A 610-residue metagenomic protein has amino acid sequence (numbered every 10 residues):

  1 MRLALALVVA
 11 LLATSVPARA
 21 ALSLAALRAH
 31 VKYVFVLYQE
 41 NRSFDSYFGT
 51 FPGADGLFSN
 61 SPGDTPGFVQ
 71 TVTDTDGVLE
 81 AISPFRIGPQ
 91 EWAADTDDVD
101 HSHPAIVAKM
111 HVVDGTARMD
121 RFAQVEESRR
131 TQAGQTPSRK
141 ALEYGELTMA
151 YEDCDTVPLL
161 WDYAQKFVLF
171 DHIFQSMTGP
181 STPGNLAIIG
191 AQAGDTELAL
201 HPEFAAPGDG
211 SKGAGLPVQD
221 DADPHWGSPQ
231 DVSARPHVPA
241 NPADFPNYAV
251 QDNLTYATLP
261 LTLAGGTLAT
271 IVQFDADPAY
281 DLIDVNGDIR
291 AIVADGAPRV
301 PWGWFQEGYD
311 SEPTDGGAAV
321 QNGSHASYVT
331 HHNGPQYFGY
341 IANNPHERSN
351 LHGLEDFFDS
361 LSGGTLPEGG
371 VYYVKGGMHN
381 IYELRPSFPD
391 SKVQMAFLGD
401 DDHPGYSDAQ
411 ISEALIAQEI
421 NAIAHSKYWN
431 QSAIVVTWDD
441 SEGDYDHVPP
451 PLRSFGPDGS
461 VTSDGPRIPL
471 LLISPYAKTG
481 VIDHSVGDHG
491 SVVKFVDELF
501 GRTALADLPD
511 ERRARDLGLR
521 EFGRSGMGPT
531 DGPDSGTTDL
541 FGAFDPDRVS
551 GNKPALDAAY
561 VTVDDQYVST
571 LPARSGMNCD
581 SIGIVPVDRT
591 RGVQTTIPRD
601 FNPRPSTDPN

Functional and structural regions predicted by a protein language model:
A4-T14: Bacterial N-terminal signal peptides
A13-A21: Bacterial Sec-dependent signal peptides at the C-terminal "C-region" and cleavage site
A20-N610: N-terminal pro-sequences and low-complexity stem/linker regions of secreted or lumenal proteins
